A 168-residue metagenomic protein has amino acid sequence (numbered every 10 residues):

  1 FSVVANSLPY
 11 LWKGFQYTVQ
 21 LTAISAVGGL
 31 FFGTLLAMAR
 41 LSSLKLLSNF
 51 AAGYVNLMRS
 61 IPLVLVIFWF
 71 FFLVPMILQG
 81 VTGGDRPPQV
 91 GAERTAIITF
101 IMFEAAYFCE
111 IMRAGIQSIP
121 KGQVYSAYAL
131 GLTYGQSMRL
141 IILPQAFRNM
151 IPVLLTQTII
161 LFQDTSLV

Functional and structural regions predicted by a protein language model:
F1-V168: Transmembrane alpha-helices and adjacent helix-loop boundaries
